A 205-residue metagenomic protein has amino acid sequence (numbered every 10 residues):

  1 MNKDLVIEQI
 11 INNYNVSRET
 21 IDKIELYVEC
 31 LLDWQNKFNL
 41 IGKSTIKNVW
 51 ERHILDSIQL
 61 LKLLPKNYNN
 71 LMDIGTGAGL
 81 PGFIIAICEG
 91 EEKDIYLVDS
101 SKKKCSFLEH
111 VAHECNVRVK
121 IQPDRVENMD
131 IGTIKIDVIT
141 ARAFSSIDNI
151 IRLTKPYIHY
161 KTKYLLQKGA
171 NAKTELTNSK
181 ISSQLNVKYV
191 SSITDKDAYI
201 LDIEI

Functional and structural regions predicted by a protein language model:
M1-Y68, M72, K103-S106, H110-V117: Class I SAM-dependent transferase core
I58-A141: Conserved SAM/SAH cofactor-binding pocket of Class I
G77, A143-S146, A170: Short glycine-rich anion-binding loops that position phosphate/pyrophosphate groups of nucleotides and phosphorylated
D94, R118-K120, K163, S183-K188: Conserved beta-strand segments of alpha/beta enzyme cores
A141-D148, K155: Alpha-helical transmembrane segments of helical membrane proteins, especially in multi-pass transport, channel
I151-K163: A short glycine-rich, Lys/Arg-flanked "PGG" loop and its adjoining helix->strand segment in the class I
K161-A172: Conserved beta-strand signature within the Rossmann-like core of class I S-adenosyl-L-methionine
N171-I205: Active-site capping/gating segments
